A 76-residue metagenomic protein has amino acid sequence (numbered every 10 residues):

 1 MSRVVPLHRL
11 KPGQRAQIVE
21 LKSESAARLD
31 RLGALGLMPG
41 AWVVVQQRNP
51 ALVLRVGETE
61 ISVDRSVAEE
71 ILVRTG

Functional and structural regions predicted by a protein language model:
S23-E24, R48-L52: Short, charged beta-turn/beta-strand-edge "cap" motif at the junction between a beta-strand and an adjacent loop
A27-R31: Short alpha-helix capping/helix-loop boundary micro-motifs
G33-G36, L52-E69: Short, compositionally biased
E69-T75: Beta-strand/loop-dominated core regions that host nucleotide or nucleotide-derived cofactor-binding catalytic loops
